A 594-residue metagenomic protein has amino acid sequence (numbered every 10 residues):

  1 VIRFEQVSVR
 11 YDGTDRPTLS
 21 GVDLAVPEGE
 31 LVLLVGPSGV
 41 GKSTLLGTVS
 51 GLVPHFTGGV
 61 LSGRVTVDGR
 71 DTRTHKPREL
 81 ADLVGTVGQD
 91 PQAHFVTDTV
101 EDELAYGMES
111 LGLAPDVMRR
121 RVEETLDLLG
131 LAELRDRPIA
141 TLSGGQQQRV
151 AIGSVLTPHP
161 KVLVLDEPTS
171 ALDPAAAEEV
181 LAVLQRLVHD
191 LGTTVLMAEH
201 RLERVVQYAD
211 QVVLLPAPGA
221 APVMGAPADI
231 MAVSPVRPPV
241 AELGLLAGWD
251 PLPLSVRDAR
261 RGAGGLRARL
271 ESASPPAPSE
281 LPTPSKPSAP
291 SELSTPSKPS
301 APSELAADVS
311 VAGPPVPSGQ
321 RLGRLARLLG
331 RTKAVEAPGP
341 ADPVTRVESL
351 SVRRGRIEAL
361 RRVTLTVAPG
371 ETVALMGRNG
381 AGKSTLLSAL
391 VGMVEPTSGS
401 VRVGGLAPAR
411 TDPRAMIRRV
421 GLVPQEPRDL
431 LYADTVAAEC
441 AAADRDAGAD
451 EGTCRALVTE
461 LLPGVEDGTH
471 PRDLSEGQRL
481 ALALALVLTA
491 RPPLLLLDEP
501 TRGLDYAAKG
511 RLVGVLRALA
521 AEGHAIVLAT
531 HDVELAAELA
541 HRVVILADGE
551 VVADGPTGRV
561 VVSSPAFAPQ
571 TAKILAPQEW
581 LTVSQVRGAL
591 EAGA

Functional and structural regions predicted by a protein language model:
S50, V391: Helix-to-loop junction immediately C-terminal to a conserved catalytic motif
G58-R70, G399-A407, M416: Conserved ABC transporter NBD signature motif
D116-L134, A449-D467, G477: Conserved ABC ATPase "signature" region
V155-L156, L488: ABC ATPase C-loop
E199-H200, T530-H531: H-loop/switch region of ABC-family ATPase nucleotide-binding domains
V205-Q207, A536-E538: A short, surface-exposed alpha-helical micro-motif characterized by mixed small hydrophobic and charged/polar residues
P218-G219, G549: Conserved ABC ATPase "signature" C-loop
A228-P282, A307-V309, G313, P317-L329 (+1 more regions): ABC ATPase nucleotide-binding domains
